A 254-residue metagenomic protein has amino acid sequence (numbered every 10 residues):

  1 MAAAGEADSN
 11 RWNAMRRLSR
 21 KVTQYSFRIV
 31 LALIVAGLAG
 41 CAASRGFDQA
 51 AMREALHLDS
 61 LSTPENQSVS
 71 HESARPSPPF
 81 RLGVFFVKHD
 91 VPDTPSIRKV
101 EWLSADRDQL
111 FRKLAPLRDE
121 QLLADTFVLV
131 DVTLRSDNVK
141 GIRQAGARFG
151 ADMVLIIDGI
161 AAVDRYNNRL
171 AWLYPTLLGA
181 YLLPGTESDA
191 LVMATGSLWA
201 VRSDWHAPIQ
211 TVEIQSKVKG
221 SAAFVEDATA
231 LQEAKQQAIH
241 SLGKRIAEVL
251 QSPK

Functional and structural regions predicted by a protein language model:
A2-A7: Extreme N-terminal basic, low-complexity initiation segments that serve as generic localization/processing leaders
S9-N10, A14-C41: Sec-dependent bacterial lipoprotein signal peptides
L38-D59: Bacterial Sec signal peptide processing site at the extreme N-terminus
M52-R81: Short N-terminal or domain-adjacent regulatory/targeting segments
P78-R165: N-terminal segment of the mature soluble domain
S136-R202: Surface-exposed short loop/turn segments
L183-M193, W199-R245: Short secondary-structure boundary motifs at beta->alpha junctions and helix caps
R245-K254: C-terminal, charge/polar-rich interaction regions
